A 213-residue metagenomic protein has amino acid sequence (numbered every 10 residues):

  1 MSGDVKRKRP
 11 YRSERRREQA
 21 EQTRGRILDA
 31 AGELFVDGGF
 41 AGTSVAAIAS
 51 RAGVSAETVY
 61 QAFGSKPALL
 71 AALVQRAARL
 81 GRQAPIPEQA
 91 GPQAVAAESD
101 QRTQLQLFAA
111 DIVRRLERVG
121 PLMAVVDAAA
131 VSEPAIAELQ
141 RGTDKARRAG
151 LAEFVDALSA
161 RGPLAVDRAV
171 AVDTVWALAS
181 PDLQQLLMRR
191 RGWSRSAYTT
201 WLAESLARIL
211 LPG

Functional and structural regions predicted by a protein language model:
M1-Q22, I86, G162: N-terminal intrinsically disordered/low-complexity leader segments
R26, A30, L34-A68, A72: Helix-turn-helix
F40, F63, A128-E133, L178-P181: Short helix-capping/turn signature of helix-turn-helix
V45, V74-G81: Short, basic, alpha-helical segments at the C-terminal edge of helix-turn-helix-like DNA-binding modules
K66-A68, A72, R82-E117, V172: Hydrophobic alpha-helical connector segments
L107-D127, P134-G162, A169-D173, T200 (+1 more regions): Amphipathic alpha-helical packing segments from all-alpha helical-bundle domains
G150-A157, V172-W193, R208-G213: Amphipathic C-terminal alpha-helical segment
